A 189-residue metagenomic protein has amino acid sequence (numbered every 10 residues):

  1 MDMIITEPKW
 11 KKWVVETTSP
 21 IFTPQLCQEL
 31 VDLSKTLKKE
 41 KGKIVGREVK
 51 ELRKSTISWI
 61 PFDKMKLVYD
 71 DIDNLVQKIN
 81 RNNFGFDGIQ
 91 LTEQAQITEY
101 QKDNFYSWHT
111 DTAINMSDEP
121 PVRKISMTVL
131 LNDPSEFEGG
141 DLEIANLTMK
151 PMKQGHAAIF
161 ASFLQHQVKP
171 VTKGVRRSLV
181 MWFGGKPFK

Functional and structural regions predicted by a protein language model:
M1-A157, F163-K189: Fe(II)/2-oxoglutarate oxygenase catalytic core
